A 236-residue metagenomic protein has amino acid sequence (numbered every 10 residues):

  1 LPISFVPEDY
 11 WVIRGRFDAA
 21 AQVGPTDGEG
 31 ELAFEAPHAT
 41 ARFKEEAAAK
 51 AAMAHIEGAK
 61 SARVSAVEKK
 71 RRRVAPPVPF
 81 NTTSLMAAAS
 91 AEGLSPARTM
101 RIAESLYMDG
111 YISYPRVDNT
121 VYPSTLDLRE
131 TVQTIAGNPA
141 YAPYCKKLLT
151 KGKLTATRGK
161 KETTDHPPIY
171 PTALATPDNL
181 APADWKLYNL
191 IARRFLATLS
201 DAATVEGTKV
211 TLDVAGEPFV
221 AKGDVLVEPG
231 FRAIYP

Functional and structural regions predicted by a protein language model:
L1-P236: Core catalytic DNA strand-manipulation module of type IA topoisomerases
